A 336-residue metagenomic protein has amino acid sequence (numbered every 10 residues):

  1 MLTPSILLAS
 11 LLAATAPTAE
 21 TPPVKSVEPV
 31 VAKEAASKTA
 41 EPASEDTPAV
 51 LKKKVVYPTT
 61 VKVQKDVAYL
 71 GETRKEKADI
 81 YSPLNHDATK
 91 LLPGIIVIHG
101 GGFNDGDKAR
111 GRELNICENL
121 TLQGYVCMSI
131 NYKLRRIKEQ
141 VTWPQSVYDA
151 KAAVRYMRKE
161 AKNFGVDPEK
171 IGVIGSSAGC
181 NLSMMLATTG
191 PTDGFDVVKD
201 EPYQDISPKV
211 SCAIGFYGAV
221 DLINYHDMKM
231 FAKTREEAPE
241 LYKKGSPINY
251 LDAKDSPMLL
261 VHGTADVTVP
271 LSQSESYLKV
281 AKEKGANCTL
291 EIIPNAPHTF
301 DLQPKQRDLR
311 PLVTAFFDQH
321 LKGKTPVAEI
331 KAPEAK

Functional and structural regions predicted by a protein language model:
E41-K90: N-terminal cap/lid segment of alpha/beta-hydrolase-fold proteins
D79, Q140, V261, L271-K336: C-terminal catalytic histidine-bearing segment of alpha/beta-hydrolase fold enzymes
H86-L92, I98-Q140, N181, D193-F195 (+1 more regions): Short substrate-entry loop that stabilizes the transition state in hydrolases
D107-I116, M128-P168, Q303-D308: Catalytic nucleophile-loop/oxyanion-hole region of alpha/beta-hydrolase and closely related hydrolase-like folds
A152-D227, Y242: Primarily recognizes the serine-hydrolase "nucleophile elbow" in alpha/beta-hydrolase and SGNH/GDSL folds
V198-P202, E236-Y250, S256: Active-site nucleophile elbow and catalytic-triad environment of alpha/beta-hydrolase enzymes
D221-L222, A265-V269: Acidic catalytic loop of the alpha/beta-hydrolase fold
K254, L260-H262, D266: Short beta-strand/loop motif that positions the catalytic acidic residue of the alpha/beta-hydrolase fold
